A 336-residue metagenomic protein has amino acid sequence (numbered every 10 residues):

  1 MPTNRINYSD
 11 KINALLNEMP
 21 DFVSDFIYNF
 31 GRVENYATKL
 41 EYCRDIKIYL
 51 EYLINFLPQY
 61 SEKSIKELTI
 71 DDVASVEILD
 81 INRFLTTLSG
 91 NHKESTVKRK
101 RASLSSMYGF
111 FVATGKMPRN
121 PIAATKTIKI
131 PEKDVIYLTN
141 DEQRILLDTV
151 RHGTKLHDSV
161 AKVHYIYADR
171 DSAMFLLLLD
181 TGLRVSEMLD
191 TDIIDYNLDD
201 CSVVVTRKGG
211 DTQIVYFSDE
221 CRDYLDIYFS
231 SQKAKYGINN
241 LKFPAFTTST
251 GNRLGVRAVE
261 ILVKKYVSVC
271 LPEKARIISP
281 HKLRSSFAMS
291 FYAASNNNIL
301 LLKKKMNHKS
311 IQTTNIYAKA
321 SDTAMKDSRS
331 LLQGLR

Functional and structural regions predicted by a protein language model:
M1-R336: Conserved catalytic core of the tyrosine transesterase superfamily
